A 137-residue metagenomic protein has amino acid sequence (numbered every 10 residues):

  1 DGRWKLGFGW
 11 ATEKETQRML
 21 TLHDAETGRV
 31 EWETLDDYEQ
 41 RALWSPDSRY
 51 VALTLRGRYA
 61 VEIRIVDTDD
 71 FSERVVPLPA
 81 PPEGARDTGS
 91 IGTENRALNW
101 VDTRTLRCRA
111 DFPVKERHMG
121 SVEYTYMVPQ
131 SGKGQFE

Functional and structural regions predicted by a protein language model:
D1-T34, G120: Terminal domain-start segments
D1-W4, A42-Y50, G92, R96-R107: Blade-terminus and WD-like Trp-Asp/Gly-His loop motifs, strongest in beta-propeller folds
G7-K14, L53-R58, R64, C108-V114: Beta-strand C-termini and the immediately following turn/loop, strongest in propeller blades
E15-L20, Y59-I65, K115-Y126: Structural motif
A25-E26, T68-D70, S131: Short loop/turn segments that connect beta-strands within beta-propeller blades
W32-D37, L78-P81, G89: Surface loop/turn motifs at the tips and blade-to-blade linkers of beta-strand repeat domains
Y50-P81: Long, charged/polar, surface-exposed segments that mediate recognition or autoinhibition
E73, A80-E137: Acidic, small-residue rich beta-repeat scaffolds with periodic aromatic anchors
